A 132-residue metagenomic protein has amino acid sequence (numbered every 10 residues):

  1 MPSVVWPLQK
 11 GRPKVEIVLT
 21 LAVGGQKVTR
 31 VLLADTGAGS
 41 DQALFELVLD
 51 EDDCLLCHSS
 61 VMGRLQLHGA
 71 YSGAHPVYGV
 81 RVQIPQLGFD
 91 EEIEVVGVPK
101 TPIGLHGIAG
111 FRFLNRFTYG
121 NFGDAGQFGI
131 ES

Functional and structural regions predicted by a protein language model:
M1-S132: Pepsin/retropepsin-fold aspartyl endopeptidases
